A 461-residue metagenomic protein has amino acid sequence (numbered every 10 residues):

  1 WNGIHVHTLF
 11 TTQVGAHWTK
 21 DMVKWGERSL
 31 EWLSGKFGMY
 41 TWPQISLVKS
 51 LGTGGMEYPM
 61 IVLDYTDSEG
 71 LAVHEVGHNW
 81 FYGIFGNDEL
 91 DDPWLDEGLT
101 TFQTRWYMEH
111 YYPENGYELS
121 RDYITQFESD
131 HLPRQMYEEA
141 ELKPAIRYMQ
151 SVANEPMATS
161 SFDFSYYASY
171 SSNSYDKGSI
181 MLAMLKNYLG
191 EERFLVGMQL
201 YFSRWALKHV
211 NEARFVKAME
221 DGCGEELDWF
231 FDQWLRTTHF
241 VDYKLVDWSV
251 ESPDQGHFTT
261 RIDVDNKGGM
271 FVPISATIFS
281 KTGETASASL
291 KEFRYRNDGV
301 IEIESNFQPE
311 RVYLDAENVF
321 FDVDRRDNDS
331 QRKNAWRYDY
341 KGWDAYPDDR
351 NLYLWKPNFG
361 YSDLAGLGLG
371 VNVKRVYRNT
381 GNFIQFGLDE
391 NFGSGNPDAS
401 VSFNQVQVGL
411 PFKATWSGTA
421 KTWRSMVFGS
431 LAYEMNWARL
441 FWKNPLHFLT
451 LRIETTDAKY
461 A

Functional and structural regions predicted by a protein language model:
I4-D265, F271, K281-E284, V312: Hydrophobic alpha-helical and helix-loop surface patches within well-folded domains that function as non-catalytic
W42-Q44, P59, L90, G381-F383 (+2 more regions): Short secondary-structure junction motifs
S50, R378, N391-G393, K421-S425 (+2 more regions): Structural signature of outer-membrane beta-barrel domains
E191-R193, E226, N379-G381, G409-K413 (+1 more regions): Strand-connecting loop/turn motifs
I262-K267, A276, V371: Aromatic/hydrophobic beta-strand junction motif of beta-rich domains
P273-I301: Solvent-exposed beta-strand/loop surfaces of large extracellular or lumenal domains
E284, G299-N306, D315-S417, S430-L431 (+1 more regions): Outer-membrane beta-barrel initiation region
